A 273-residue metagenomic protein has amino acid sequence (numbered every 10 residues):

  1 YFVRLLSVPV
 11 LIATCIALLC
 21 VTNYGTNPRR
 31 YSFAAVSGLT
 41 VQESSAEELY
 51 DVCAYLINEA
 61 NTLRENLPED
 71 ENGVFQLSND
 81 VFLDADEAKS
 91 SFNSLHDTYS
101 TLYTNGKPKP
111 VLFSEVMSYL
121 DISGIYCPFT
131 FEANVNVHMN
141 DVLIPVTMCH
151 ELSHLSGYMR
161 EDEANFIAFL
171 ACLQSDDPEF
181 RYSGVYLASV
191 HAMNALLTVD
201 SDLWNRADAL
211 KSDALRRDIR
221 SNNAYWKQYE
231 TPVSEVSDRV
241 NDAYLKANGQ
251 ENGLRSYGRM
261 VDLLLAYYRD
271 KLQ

Functional and structural regions predicted by a protein language model:
Y1-I12: Cytosolic-side transmembrane helix boundary signature
V10-V21: Hydrophobic alpha-helical transmembrane segments of multi-pass integral membrane proteins
G25-N93, D97: Membrane-interface segments at or immediately adjacent to transmembrane helices that form the boundary between
L39-A46, L77-V81, N134-H138, C149-S156 (+1 more regions): Second-shell loop/turn segments in exported
E65-V137, D141: Auxiliary, metal-adjacent structural segments of Zn-dependent hydrolase domains
V146-N165, F169-L170: Active-site recognition of the HExxH zinc-binding catalytic motif
N165-R217: Active-site/pore-lining binding-face segments in mid-to-C-terminal subdomains
L215-Q273: Pan-zinc metallopeptidase signature
